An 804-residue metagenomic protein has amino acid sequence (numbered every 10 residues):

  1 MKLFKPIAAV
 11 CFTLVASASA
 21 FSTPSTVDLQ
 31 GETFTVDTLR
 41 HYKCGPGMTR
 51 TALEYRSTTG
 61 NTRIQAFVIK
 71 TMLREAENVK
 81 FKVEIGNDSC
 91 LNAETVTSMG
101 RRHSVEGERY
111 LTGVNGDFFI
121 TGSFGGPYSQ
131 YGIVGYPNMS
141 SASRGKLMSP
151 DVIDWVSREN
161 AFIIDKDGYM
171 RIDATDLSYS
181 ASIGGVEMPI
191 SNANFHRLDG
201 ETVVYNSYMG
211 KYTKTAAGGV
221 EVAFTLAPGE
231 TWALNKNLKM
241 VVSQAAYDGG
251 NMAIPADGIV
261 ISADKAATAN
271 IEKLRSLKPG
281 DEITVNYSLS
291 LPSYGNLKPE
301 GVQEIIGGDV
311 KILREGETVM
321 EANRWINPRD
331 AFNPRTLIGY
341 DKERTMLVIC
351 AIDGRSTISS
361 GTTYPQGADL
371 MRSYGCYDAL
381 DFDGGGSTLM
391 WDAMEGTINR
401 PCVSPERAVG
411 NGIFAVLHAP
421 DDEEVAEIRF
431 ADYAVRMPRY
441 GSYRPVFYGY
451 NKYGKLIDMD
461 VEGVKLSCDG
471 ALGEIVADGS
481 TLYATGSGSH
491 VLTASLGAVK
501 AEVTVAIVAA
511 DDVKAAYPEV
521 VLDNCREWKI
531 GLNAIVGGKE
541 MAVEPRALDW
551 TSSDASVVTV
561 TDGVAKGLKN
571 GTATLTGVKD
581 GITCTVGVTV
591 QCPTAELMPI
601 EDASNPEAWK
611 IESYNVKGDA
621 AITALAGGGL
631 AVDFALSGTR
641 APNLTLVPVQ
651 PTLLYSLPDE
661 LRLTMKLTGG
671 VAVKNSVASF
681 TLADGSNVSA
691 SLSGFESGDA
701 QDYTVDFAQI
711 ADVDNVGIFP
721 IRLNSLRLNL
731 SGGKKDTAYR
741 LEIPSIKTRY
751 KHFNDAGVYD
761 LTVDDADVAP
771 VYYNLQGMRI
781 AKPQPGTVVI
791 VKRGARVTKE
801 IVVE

Functional and structural regions predicted by a protein language model:
F21-I259: Zymogen propeptides
S57, S123-V156, I164, I305 (+3 more regions): Conserved, well-ordered active-site substructure
P420-I600: Extracytoplasmic soluble-region selector
Q591-K617: Extracellular carbohydrate-recognition regions
A621-L644: Short carbohydrate-recognition loop motifs
L636-G717, T737-Y739: Extracellular ligand-binding interfaces
F719-I721, G732-K747: Extracellular carbohydrate recognition
G757-E804: C-terminal outer-membrane/trafficking sorting elements
